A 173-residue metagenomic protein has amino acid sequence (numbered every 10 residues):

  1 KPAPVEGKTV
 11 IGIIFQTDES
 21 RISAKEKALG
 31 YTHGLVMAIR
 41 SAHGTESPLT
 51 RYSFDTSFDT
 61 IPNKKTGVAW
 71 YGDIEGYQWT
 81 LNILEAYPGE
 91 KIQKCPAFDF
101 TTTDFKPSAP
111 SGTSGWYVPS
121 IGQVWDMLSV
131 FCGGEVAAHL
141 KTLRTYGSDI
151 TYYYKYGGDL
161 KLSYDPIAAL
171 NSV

Functional and structural regions predicted by a protein language model:
K1-T113: Short, compositionally biased
M37, V118-P119: Short hydrophobic beta-strand that contains or immediately precedes a catalytic carboxylate
E90, K94, F98-G115, I121-V173: An exposed tryptophan-centered "aromatic clamp" motif
